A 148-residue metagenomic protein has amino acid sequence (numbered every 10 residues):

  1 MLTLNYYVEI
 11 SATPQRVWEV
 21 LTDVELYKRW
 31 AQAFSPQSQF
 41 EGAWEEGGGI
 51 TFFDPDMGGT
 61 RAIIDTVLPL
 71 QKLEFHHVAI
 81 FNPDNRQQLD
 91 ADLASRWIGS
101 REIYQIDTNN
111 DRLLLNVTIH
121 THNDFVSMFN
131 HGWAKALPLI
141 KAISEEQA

Functional and structural regions predicted by a protein language model:
M1, G49, L70-K72, N110-L114: A generic structural signal for beta-strand entry/edge sites
T3-I10: Short amphipathic
N5, E25-R61: Short beta-edge strand/loop motif at the mouth of beta-sheet-based domains
T22-E25, P138: Solvent-exposed alpha-helix faces
S38-E41, M57-N110: Hydrophobic-ligand binding "helix-grip"
G49-P55, F75-H77, V117-I119: Short beta-strand segments that buttress and anchor functional surface loops
S95-I98, H120-A148: A conserved amphipathic terminal alpha-helix motif
